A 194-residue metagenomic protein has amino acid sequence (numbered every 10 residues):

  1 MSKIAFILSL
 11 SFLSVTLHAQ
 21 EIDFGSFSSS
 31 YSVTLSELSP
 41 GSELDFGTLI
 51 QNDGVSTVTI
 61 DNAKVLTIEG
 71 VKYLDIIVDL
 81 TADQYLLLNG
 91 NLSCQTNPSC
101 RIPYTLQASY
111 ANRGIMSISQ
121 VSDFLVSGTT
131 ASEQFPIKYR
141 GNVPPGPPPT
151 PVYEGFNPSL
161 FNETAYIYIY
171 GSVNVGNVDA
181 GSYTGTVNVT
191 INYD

Functional and structural regions predicted by a protein language model:
M1, V15, G128-T129, P149 (+1 more regions): Intrinsically disordered/low-complexity terminal segments and short unstructured peptides
M1-L13: Sec-dependent signal peptide recognition, specifically the positively charged N-region followed immediately by
L13-A19: Sec/Tat signal peptide C-region and signal peptidase I cleavage site
A19-R101, Y153-D194: N-terminal small/polar-rich segments of proteins
N89-F124, Q134-Y139: Extracellular/luminal ectodomains and secreted, surface-exposed scaffolds of diverse proteins
M116-S172: Acidic, glycine-rich flexible loop segments
